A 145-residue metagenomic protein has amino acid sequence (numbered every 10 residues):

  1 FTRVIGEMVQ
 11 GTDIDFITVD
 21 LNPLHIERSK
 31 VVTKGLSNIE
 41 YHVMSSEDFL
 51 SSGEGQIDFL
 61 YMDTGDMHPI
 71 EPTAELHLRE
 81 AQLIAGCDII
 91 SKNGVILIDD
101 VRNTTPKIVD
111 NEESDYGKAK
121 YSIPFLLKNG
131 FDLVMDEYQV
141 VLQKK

Functional and structural regions predicted by a protein language model:
F1-D48: SAM cofactor-binding core of SAM-dependent methyltransferases, primarily the Rossmann-like beta-alpha-beta module
V9-Q10, G53, D88-I90: A generic alpha-to-beta junction signature in SAM-dependent methyltransferases
T18, Y61, L97-I98: Generic enzyme active-site microenvironment
N22, E47, G65, V101-R102: Catalytic metal-binding/acid-base residues of hydrolase active sites
S52-F59: A short acidic, Gly/Pro-enriched loop at the edge of an enzyme's catalytic core that lines a small-molecule cofactor
F59-G65: Conserved proline-anchored active-site loop of SAM-dependent methyltransferases that bridges a beta-strand
D66-K145: C-terminal substrate-binding/active-site "lid" region of AdoMet-derived donor-dependent transferases
